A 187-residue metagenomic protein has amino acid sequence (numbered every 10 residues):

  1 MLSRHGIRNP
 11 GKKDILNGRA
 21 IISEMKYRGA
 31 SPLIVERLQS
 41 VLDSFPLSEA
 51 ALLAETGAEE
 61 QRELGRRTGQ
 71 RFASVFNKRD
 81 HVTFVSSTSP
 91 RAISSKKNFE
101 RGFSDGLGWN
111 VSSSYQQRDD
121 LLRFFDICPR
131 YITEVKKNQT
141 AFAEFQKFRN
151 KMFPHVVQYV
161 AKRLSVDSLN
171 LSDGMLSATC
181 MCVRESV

Functional and structural regions predicted by a protein language model:
M1-T83, S87-V187: Signature for phosphate-centric chemistry
